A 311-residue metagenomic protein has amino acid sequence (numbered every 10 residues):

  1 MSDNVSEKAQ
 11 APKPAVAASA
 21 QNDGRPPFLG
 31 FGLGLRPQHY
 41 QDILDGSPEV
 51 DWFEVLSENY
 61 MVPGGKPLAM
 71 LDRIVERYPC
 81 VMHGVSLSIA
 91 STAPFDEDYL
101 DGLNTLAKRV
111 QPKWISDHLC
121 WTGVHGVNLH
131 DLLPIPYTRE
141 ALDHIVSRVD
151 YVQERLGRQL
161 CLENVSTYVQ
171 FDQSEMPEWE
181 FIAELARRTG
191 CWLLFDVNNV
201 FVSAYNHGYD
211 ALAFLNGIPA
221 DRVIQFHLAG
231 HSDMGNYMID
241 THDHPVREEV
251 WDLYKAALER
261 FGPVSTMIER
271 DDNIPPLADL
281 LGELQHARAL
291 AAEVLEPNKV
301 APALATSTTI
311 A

Functional and structural regions predicted by a protein language model:
S2-T105: N-terminal pre-domain/capping segments
Y40-L44, F171-R187, S203-N216, A278-L281: Distinct, well-ordered alpha-helical segments
L44-P48, G65-M82, D98-K113, V152-R155 (+3 more regions): Acidic (Asp/Glu)-rich catalytic clusters
F53, I115, D196, F226 (+1 more regions): Conserved, mostly hydrophobic/aromatic
S57-A69, S88-D98, Y168-M176, F201-G208 (+2 more regions): Acidic-and-aromatic substrate-binding clefts and catalytic sites of carbohydrate-active enzymes
G64, P79, P94, L132-T138 (+2 more regions): Gly/Pro-rich active-site loop or hairpin
D96-L193: Active-site acidic/histidine proton-transfer and metal-coordination neighborhood in alpha/beta enzyme cores
L277-E296: C-terminal helical cap(s) of enzyme catalytic domains, especially alpha/beta-barrels
